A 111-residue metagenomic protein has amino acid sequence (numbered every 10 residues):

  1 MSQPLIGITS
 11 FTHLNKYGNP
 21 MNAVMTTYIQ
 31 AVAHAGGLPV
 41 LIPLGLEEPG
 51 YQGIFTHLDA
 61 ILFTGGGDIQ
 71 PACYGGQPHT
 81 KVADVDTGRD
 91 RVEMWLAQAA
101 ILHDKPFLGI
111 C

Functional and structural regions predicted by a protein language model:
M1-I110: N-terminal beta1-alpha1 cap of cysteine-dependent amidohydrolase-like domains
